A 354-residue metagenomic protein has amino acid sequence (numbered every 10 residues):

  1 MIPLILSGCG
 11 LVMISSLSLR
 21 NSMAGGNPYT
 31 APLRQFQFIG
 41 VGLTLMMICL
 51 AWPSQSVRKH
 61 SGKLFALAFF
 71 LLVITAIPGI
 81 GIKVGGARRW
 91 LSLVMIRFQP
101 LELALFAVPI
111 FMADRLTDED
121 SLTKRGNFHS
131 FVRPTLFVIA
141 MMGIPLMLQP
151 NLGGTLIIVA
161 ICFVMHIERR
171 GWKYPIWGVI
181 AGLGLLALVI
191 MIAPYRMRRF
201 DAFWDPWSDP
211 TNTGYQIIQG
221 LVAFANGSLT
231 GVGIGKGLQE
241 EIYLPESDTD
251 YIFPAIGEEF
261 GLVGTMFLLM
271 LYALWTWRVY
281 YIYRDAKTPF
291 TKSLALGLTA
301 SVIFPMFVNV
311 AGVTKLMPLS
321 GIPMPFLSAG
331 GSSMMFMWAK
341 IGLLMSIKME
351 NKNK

Functional and structural regions predicted by a protein language model:
I2-G8, V12-M13, G25-T213, P254-K315 (+1 more regions): Hydrophobic alpha-helical transmembrane segments of multi-pass inner membrane proteins, especially in bacterial systems
V94-A104, L148-P150, S228-G233, I322-F336: Glycine/serine-rich anion-binding loops at beta->alpha junctions that coordinate negatively charged ligand groups
N151-L156, V232-G237, S247-T249, M266 (+3 more regions): Transmembrane helix boundary and interhelical junction motifs in multipass membrane proteins
S228-V263, Y283-A286: Long extracytoplasmic/lumenal interhelical loops at the membrane interface of multi-pass membrane proteins
Y243, E258, L298-V302, L327-S333: Transmembrane helix-bundle signature of multi-pass membrane transporters/permeases
F307-K354: A juxtamembrane structural motif centered on a specific transmembrane helix
